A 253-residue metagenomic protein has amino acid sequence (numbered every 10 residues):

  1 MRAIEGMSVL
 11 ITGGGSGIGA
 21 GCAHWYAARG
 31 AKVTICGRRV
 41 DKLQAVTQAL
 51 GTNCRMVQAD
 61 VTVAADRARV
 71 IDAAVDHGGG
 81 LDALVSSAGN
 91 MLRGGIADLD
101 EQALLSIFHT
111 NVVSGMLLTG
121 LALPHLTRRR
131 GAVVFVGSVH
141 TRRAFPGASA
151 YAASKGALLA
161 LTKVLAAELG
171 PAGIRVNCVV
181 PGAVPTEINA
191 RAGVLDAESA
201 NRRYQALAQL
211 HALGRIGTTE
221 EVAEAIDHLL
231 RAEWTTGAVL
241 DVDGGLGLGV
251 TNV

Functional and structural regions predicted by a protein language model:
G15-G17: Conserved glycine-rich cofactor-binding loop
G95-I96, A103-F108, L207: Substrate-binding pocket helix/loop in short-chain dehydrogenase/reductase
A97, R143-S149, P171, G214: Active-site loop immediately N-terminal to the catalytic Tyr-X3-Lys motif of short-chain dehydrogenase/reductase
M116, R215-V242: C-terminal substrate-recognition "lid" of short-chain dehydrogenase/reductases
T119, S154, T162: Active-site helix of classical SDR
P124, A167-P171: Alpha-helical segment proximal to the catalytic Tyr-Lys
S138: Residue(s) in the substrate-gating loop at a strand-loop-helix junction that position the organic substrate next
